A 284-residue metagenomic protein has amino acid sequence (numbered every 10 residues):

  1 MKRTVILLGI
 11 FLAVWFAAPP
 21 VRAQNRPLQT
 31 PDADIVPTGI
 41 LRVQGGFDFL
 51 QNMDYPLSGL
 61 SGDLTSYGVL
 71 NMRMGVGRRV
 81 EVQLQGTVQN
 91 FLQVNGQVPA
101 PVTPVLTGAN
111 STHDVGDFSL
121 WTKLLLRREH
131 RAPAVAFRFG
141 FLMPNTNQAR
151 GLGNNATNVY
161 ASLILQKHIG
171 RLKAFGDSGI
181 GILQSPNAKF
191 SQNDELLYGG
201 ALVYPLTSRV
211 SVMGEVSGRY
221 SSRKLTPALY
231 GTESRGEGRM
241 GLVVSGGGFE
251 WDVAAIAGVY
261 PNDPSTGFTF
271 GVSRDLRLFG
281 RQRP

Functional and structural regions predicted by a protein language model:
M1-K2, D275: Serine/threonine-rich low-complexity intrinsically disordered regions
K2-G9: Sec-dependent signal peptide recognition, specifically the positively charged N-region followed immediately by
G9-F11, V21: Cleavable N-terminal signal peptides
F11-L12, L28: Alpha-helical and His/Cys-centered functional microenvironments
R22-P284: Transmembrane beta-barrel domains of Gram-negative outer membranes and organellar outer membranes
